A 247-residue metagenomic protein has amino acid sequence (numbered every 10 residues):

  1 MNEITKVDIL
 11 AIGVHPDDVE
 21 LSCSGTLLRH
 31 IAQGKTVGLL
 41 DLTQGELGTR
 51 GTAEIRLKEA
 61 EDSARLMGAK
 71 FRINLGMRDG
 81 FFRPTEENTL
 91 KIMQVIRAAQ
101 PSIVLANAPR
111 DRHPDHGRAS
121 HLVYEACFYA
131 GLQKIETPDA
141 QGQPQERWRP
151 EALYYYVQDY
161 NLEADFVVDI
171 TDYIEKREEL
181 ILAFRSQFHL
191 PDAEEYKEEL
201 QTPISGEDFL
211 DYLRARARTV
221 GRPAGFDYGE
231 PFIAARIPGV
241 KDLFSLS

Functional and structural regions predicted by a protein language model:
M1-A99, I233, K241, S245: Active-site rim/loop-helix segments in enzyme catalytic domains that contact anionic ligands
M1-I12, E86-S247: Metal-dependent de-N-acetylase/amidase catalytic core
